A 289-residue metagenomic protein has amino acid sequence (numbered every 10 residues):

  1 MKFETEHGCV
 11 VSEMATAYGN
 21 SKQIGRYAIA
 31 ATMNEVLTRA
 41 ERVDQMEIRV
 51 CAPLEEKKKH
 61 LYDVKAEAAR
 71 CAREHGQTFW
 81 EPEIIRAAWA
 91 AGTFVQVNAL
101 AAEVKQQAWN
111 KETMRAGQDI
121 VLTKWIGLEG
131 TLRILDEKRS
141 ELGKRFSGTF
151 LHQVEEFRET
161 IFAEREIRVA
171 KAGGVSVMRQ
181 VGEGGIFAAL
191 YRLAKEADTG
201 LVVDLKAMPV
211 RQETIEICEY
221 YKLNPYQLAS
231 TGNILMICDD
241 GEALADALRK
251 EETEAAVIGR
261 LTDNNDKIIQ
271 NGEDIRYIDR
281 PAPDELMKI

Functional and structural regions predicted by a protein language model:
M1-I289: Helix-biased detector of long, well-ordered alpha-helical tracts
